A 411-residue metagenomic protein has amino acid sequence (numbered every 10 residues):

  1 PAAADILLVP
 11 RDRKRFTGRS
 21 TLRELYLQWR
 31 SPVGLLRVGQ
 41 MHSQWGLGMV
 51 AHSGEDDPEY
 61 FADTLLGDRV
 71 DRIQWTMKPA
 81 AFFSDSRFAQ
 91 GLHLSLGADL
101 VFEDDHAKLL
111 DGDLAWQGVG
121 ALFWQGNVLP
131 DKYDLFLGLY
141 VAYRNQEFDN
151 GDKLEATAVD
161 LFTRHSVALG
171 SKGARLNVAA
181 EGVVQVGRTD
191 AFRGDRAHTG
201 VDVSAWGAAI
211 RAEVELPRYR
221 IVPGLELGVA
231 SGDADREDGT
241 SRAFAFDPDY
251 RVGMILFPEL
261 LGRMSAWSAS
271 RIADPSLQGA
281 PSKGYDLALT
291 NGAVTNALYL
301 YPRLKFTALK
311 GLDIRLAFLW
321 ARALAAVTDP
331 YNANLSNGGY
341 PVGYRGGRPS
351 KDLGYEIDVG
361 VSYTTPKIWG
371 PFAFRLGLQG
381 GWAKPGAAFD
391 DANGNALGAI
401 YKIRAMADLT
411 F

Functional and structural regions predicted by a protein language model:
P1-L25, S31, Q44-D63, D190-V201 (+2 more regions): Surface-exposed loop and membrane-interface regions of Gram-negative outer-membrane beta-barrel proteins
P32-V33, E55-G239, L300, A308-K310 (+4 more regions): Signature for the C-terminal beta-barrel architecture of outer-membrane proteins
L35-H42: Core catalytic region of metal-dependent phosphoesterases/phosphodiesterases, especially metallo-beta-lactamase-like
V38, L225, V361: Conserved, mostly hydrophobic/aromatic
G239-R242, Q278-P366, G381-W382, G386: Flexible, acidic glycine-rich loops studded with aromatic residues
T240-V294: Flexible glycine-rich, low-complexity coil/linker segments exposed to the extracellular/periplasmic environment
A325, W369-G398: C-terminal beta-signal and adjacent terminal beta-strands/loops of Gram-negative outer-membrane beta-barrel proteins
V359, A399-F411: Outer-membrane beta-barrel "beta-signal"
